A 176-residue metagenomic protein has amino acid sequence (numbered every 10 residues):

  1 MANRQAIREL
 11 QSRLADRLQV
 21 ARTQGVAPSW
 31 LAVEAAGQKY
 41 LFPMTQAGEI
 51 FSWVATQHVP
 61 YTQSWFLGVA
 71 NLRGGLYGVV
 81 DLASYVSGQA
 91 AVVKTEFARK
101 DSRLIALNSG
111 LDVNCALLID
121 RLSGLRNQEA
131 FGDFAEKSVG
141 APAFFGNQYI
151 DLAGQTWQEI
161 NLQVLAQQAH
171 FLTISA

Functional and structural regions predicted by a protein language model:
M1-A176: An acidic, low-aromatic, low-complexity terminal/linker signal
